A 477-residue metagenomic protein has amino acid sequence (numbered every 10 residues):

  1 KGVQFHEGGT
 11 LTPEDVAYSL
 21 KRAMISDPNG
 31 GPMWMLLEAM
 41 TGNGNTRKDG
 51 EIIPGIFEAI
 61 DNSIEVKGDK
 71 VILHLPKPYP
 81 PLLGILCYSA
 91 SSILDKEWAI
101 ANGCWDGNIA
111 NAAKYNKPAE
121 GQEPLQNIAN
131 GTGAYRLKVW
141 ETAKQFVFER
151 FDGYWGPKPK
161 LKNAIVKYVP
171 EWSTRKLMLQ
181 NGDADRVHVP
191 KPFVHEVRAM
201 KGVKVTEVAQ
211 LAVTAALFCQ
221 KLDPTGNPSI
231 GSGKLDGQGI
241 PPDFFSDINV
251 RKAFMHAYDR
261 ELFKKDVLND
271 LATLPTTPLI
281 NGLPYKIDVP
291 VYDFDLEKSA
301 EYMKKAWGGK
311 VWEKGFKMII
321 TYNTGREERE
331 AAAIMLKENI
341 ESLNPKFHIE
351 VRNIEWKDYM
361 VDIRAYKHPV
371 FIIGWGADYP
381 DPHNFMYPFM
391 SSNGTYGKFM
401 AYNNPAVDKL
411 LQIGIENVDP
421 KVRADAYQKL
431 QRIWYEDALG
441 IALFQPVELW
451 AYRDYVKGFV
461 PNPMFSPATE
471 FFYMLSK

Functional and structural regions predicted by a protein language model:
K1-G30, G50-I52, E123-A129, A134-V267 (+3 more regions): Extracytoplasmic/periplasmic ligand-capture domains
A17, P28-A110: Surface-exposed binding/hinge segments that line and control ligand-binding clefts or catalytic entry sites
P80-G84, K264, P275-T276, Y379-P382 (+1 more regions): Short catalytic/ligand-binding loop motif for oxyanion handling, primarily in non-cytosolic enzymes, centered on
I85-C87, P278-I280, R364, H383-M386 (+1 more regions): Short aromatic-enriched loop/helix-cap "lid" or pocket-rim segments at secondary-structure transitions that line
A101, D270-P290, E448-D454: Mature extracytoplasmic/periplasmic domains
P118-A119: Active-site-adjacent helix-turn-beta-strand microarchitecture at beta-sheet edges that either contains or buttresses
L443: Active-site-proximal polar cores
Y452-K477: Long beta-strand-rich cores associated with HINT superfamily self-processing modules
